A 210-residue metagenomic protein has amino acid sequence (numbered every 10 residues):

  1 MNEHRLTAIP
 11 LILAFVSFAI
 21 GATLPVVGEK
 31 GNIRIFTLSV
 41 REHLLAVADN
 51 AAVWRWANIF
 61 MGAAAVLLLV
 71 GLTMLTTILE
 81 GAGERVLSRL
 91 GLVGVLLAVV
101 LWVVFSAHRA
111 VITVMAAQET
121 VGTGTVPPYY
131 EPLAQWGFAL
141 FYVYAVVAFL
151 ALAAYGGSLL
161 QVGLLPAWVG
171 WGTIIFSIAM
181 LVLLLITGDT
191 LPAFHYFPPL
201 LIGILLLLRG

Functional and structural regions predicted by a protein language model:
M1-G210: Hydrophobic, aromatic-enriched alpha-helical segments typical of multi-pass transmembrane helices
